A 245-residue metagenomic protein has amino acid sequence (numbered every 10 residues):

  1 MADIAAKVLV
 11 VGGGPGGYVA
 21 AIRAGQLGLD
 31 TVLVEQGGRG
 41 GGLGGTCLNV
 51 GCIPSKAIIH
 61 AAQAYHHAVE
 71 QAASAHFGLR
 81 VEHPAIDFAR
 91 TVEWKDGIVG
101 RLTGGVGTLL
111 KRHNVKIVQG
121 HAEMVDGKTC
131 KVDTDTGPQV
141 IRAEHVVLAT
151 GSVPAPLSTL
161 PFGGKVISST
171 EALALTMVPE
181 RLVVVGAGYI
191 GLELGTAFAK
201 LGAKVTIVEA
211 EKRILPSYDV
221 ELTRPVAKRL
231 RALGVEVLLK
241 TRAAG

Functional and structural regions predicted by a protein language model:
A2-A6, I22-V178, E211-L215, V220-L222 (+2 more regions): Glycine-rich flavin
A2-G14, V178-G188: Beta1/beta-strand and adjacent pyrophosphate-binding region of the FAD-binding site in flavoprotein oxidoreductases
K7-L33, G191-A199: N-terminal Rossmann-like FAD-binding beta1-loop-alpha1 element of flavoenzymes
G28, G202-K204, G234: Glycine-centered short loops/turns at secondary-structure junctions
K165, T176-R213, S217-Y218: Rossmann-like NAD(P)H-binding beta-loop-alpha module
